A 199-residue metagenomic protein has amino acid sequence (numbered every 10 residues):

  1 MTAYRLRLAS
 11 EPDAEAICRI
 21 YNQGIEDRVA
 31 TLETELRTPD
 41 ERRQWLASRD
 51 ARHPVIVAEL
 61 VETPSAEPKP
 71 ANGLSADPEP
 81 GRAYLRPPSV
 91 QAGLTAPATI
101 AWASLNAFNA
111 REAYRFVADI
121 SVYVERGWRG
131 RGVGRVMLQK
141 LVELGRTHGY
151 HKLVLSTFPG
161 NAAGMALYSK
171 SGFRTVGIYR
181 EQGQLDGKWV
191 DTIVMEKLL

Functional and structural regions predicted by a protein language model:
T2, V122, I178, Q182-L199: Terminal substrate-recognition subdomain of acyl/acetyltransferases
Y4-I17: A short beta-loop-alpha structural element at the N-terminal edge of CoA-dependent acyl/N-acetyltransferase catalytic
L8, T34-D77, R82-L85, S89-G127 (+3 more regions): Acetyl-CoA-dependent GNAT
R19-L36, R49: Helix-loop element at the rim of GNAT/NAT acetyltransferase active sites that forms part of the acceptor-substrate
Y21, Y168, F173, M195: Conserved active-site tyrosine of GNAT-family acetyltransferases
R129, L155-M165, Q182-L185: Conserved beta-strand-loop-alpha-helix junction that forms the acyl-donor binding cleft
G130-T147, M165-K170: Conserved acetyl-CoA-binding loop-helix of GNAT-fold acetyltransferases
G145-T157: Conserved GNAT acetyl-CoA-binding A-motif
